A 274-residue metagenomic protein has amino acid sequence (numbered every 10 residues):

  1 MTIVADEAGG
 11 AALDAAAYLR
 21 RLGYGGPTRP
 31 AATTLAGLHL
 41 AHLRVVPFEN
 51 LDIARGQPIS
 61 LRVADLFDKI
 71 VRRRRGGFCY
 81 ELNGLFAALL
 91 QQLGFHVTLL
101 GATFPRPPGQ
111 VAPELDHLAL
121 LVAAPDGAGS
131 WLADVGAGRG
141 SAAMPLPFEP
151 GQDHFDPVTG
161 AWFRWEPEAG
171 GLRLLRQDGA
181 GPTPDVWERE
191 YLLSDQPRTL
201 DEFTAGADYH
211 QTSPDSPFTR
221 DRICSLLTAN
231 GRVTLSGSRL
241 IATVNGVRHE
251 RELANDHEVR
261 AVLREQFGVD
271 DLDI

Functional and structural regions predicted by a protein language model:
T2-L22, G26, R44-P47, F104-E250 (+1 more regions): His-Asp-centered catalytic microenvironments across diverse enzyme cores, prominently the transglutaminase-like
G9-R74: Secondary-structure boundary elements
A16, A87, R260-A261: Short glycine-/small-residue-rich flexible loop motifs, especially phosphate/cofactor-binding loops
R21, Q92, E265-Q266: Residues at alpha-helix termini
R75-G101, L120, C224: Cysteine-centered nucleophilic/redox motifs
R251-I274: Generic C-terminus detector
